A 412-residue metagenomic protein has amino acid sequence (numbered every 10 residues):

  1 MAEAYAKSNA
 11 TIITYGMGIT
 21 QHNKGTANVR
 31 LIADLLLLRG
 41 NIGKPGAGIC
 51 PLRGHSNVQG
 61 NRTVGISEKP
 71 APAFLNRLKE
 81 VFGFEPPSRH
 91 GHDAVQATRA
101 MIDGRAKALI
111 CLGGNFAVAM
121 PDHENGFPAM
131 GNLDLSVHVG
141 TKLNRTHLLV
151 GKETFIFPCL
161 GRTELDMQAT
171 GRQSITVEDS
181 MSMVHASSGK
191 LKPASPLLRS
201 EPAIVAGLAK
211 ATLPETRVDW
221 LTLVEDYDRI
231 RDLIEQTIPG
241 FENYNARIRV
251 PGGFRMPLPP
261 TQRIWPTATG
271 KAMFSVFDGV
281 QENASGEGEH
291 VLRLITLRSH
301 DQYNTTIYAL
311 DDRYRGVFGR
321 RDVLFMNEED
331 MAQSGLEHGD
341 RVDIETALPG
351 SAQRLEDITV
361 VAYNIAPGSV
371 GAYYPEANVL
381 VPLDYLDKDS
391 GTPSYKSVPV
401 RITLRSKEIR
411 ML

Functional and structural regions predicted by a protein language model:
M1-P45, L52-L233, H290-R293, L297-L412: Non-catalytic alpha/beta scaffold blocks inside enzyme catalytic domains
S136, T216-V218, Q236-G252, M256 (+1 more regions): Accessory structured domains or lobes within enzymes
T170, P239, P251-G252, T269 (+2 more regions): Feature targets compositionally biased, intrinsically disordered low-complexity regions with long contiguous runs
P259-P260: Short acidic, Pro/Gly- and aromatic-enriched capping/linker segments at domain boundaries
W265-P266, A272-M273: Segments forming glycine/polar-rich beta-alpha architectures that bind adenosine-containing cofactors
F277-Q281: Alpha-helical interface/anchor segments and their boundary "cap" residues
A284-H290: Flexible, low-complexity linker/loop segments at domain and module junctions
